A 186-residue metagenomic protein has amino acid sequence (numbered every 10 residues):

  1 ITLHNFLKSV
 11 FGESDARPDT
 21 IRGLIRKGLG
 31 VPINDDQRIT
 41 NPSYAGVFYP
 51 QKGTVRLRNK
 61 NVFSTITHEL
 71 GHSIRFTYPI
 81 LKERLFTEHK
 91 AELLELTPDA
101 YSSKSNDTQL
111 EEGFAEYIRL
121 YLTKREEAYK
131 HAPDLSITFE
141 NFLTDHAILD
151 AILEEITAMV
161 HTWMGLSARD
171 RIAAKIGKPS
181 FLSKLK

Functional and structural regions predicted by a protein language model:
T2-F11, D15-K186: Active-site-flanking segments in enzyme catalytic domains
